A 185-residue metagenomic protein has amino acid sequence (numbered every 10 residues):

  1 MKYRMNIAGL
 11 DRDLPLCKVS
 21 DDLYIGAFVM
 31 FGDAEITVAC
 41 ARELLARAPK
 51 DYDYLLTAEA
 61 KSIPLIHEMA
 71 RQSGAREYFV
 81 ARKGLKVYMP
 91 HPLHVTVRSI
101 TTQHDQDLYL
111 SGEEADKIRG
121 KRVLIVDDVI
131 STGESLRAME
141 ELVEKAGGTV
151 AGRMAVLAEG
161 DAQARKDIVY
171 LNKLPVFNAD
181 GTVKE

Functional and structural regions predicted by a protein language model:
M1-Y52: Active-site-facing substrate-recognition patch
K2-R4, R137-E185: PRPP-dependent phosphoribosyltransferase catalytic core
Y52-E59: Short glycine-rich phosphate-binding loop at a beta-alpha junction
D53, K121, A151: Conserved acidic residues
E59-L65: Gly/Ser/Thr-rich loops at beta-strand to alpha-helix junctions that form or flank small-molecule/cofactor-binding
L65-S73, E140: Short Gly/Thr/Asp-enriched flexible loops that form oxyanion-binding sites at enzyme active sites
E77-V123: Short, glycine/charge-rich flexible loops or terminal/linker lids adjacent to PRPP-binding catalytic cores
D128, G133: Conserved G/P- and acidic residue-centered "switch" motifs that form tight phosphate/ATP-binding loops in soluble
